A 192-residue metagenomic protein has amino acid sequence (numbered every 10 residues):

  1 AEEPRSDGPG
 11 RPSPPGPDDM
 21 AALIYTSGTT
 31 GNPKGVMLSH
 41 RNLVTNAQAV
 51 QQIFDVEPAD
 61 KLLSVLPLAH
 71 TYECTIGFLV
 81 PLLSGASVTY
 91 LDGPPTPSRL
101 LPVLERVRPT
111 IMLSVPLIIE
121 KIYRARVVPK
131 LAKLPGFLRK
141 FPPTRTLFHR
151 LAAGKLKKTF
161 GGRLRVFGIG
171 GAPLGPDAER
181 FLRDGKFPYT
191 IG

Functional and structural regions predicted by a protein language model:
S6-Y25, N32, D55-K61: Conserved pre-ATP/AMP-binding loop-to-beta segment of ANL
P14, M37, L113: Short aromatic/basic micro-patch
M20, T26-T29, L62, P67 (+2 more regions): Conserved S/T- and glycine-rich ATP-binding loop of Class I adenylate-forming
A21-A47: Conserved AMP-binding A3 loop
G28-T29, G85, G171: Conserved G/P- and acidic residue-centered "switch" motifs that form tight phosphate/ATP-binding loops in soluble
V44-K61, L68-A153, R163, D184-G185: Conserved AMP-binding/adenylation subdomain of ANL enzymes
M112, F148-G192: Conserved AMP-binding/adenylate-forming
